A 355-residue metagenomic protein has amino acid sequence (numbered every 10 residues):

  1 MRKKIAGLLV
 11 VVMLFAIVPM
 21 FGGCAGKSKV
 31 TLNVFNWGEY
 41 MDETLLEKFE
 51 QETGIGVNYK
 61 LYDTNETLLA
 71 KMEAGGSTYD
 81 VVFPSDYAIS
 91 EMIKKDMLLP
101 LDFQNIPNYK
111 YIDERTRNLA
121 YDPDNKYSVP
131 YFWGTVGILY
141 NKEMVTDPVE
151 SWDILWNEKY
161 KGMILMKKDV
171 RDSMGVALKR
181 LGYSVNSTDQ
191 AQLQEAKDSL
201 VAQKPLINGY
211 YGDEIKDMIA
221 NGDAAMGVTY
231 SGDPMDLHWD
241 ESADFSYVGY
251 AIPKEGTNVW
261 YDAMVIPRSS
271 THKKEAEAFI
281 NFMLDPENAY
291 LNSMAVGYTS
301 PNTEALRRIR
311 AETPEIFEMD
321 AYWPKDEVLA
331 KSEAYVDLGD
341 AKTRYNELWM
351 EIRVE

Functional and structural regions predicted by a protein language model:
M1-T31, E355: Short, low-complexity disordered leader/linker segments with a strong preference for bacterial N-terminal type II
C24, E73, S77-F83, L99-I138 (+1 more regions): A structural signal for short loop-to-beta-strand junctions that line the ligand-binding cleft of periplasmic/secreted
A25-E91, D217: Early extracytoplasmic/lumenal segment of secretory-pathway proteins
I93-P100, R117, D122-K126, L206 (+2 more regions): Ligand-binding "clamshell"
L99-K110, S128, D244-N258, P267-S270: Short beta-strand->loop
M166-D169, S173, A177, N186-G249: Ligand-binding pocket segment of bilobal, Venus flytrap-like solute-binding proteins
D262, P267-L329: Mature extracytoplasmic/periplasmic domains
K325-E355: Conserved C-terminal helix/tail region of periplasmic/extracytoplasmic solute-binding proteins
